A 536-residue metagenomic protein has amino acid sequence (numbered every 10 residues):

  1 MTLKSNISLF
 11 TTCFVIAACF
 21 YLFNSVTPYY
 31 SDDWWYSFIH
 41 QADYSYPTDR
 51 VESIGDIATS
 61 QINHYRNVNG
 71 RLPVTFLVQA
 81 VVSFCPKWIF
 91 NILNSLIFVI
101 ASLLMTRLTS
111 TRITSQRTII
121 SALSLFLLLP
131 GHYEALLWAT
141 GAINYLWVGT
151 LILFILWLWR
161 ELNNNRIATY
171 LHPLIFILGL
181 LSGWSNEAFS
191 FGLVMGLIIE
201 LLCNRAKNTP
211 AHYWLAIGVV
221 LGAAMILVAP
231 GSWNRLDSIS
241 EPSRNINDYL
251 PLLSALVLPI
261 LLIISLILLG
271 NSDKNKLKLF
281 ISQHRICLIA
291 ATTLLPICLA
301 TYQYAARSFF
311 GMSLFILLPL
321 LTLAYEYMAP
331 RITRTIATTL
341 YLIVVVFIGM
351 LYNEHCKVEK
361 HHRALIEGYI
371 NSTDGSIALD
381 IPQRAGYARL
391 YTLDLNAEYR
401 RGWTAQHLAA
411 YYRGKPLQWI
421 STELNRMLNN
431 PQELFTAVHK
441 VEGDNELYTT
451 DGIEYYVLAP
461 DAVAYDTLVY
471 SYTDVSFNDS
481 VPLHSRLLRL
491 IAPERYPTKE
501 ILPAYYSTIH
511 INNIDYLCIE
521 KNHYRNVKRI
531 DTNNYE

Functional and structural regions predicted by a protein language model:
N6-F20, R117-S124, I175-I177, L215-L221 (+1 more regions): Alpha-helical transmembrane segments
N6-N69, P73, V82-A101, T109-Q116 (+1 more regions): Intrinsically disordered, polar/acidic, low-complexity terminal segments
N24-T75, Q79-C85, I89, A139 (+3 more regions): Transmembrane catalytic cores of multi-pass membrane glycosyltransferases and polysaccharide-assembly enzymes
R71, I119-R160, N186, L252-L258 (+1 more regions): Membrane-interface micro-motifs in multi-pass membrane enzymes
S102-Q116, W159, N163, A324-M328: Transmembrane-helix signature of membrane-embedded glycosylation machinery that interfaces with polyprenol carriers
I152-L171, A206-K207: Membrane-interface transmembrane helices that cradle and orient dolichyl/undecaprenyl
L171-H172, F280-Q283, C287, E326-I348: Signature aromatic-anchored transmembrane alpha helix within multi-pass, membrane-resident enzymes that catalyze glycan
L269-K274, A305-L340: Cytosolic-side transmembrane helix boundary signature
